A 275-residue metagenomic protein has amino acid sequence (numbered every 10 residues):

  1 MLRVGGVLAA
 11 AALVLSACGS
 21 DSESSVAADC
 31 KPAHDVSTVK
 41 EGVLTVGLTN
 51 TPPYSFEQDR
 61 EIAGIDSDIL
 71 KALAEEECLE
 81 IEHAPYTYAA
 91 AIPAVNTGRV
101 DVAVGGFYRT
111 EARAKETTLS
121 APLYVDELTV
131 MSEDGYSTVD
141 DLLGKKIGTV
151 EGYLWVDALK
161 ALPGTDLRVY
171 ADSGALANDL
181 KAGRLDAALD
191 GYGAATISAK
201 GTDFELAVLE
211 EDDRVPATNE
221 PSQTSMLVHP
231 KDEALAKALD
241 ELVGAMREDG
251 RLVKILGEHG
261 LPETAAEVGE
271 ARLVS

Functional and structural regions predicted by a protein language model:
V14-A17: C-terminal motif of bacterial Sec signal peptides marking the signal peptidase cleavage site
G19, S67-E77, L143-K146, Y153 (+1 more regions): Extended ligand-binding regions for polar small-molecule ligands
S20-V26, D157-A171, A175, L206-E210 (+1 more regions): Ligand-binding clefts/hinges and TM-proximal coupling segments of bilobed small-molecule sensing domains
V26-G106: Extracytoplasmic small-molecule ligand-binding "clamshell" domains of the periplasmic binding protein/Venus flytrap
T45, T49-P53, I62-E75, F107-Y108 (+2 more regions): Bilobed "Venus flytrap"/periplasmic-binding protein-like clamshell domains and structurally analogous long
E80-L142: Acidic, polar ligand-binding/catalytic clefts
G106-K115, D186-E220: A ligand-binding cleft/hinge motif common to bilobed small-molecule-binding domains
Y124-T129, T202-D240, E263-S275: Periplasmic-binding protein-like
